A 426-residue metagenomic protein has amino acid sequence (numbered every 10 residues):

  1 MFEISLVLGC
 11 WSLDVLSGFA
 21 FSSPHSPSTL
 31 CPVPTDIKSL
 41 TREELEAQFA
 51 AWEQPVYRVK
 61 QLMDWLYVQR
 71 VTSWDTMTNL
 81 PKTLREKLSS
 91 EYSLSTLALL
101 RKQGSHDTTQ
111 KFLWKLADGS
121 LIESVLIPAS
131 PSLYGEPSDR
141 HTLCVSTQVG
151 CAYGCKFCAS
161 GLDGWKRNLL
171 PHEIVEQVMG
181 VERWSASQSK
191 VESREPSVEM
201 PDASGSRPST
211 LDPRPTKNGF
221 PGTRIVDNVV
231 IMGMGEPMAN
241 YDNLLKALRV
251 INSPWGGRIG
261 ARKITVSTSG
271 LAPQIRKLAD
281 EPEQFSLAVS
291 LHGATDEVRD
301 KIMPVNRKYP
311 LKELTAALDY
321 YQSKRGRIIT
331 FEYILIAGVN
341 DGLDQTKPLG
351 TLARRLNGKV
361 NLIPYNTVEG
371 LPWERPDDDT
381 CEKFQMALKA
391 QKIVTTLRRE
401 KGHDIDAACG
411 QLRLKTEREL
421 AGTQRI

Functional and structural regions predicted by a protein language model:
M1-P32, S187-G219: Arg/Gly-rich low-complexity intrinsically disordered repeat tracts
A20-F21, P27-I122, L126-P131, P137-D139 (+5 more regions): Auxiliary Fe-S-binding modules of radical SAM enzymes
S105, S146-T147, S267, S290: Short linear Ser/Thr-Pro motifs
K111-L113, C144, A288: Beta-strand secondary-structure signal
P131-G180, A186-S187: Canonical Radical SAM [4Fe-4S] cluster-binding loop centered on the CxxxCxxC motif and its immediate flanking residues
A152, K156, G235-P237, A272 (+3 more regions): Gly/Ser/Thr-rich beta-alpha loop segments that engage phosphate groups in nucleotides
E182-W184, G219-Q391: Conserved AdoMet/S-adenosylmethionine-binding subsite of the radical SAM
